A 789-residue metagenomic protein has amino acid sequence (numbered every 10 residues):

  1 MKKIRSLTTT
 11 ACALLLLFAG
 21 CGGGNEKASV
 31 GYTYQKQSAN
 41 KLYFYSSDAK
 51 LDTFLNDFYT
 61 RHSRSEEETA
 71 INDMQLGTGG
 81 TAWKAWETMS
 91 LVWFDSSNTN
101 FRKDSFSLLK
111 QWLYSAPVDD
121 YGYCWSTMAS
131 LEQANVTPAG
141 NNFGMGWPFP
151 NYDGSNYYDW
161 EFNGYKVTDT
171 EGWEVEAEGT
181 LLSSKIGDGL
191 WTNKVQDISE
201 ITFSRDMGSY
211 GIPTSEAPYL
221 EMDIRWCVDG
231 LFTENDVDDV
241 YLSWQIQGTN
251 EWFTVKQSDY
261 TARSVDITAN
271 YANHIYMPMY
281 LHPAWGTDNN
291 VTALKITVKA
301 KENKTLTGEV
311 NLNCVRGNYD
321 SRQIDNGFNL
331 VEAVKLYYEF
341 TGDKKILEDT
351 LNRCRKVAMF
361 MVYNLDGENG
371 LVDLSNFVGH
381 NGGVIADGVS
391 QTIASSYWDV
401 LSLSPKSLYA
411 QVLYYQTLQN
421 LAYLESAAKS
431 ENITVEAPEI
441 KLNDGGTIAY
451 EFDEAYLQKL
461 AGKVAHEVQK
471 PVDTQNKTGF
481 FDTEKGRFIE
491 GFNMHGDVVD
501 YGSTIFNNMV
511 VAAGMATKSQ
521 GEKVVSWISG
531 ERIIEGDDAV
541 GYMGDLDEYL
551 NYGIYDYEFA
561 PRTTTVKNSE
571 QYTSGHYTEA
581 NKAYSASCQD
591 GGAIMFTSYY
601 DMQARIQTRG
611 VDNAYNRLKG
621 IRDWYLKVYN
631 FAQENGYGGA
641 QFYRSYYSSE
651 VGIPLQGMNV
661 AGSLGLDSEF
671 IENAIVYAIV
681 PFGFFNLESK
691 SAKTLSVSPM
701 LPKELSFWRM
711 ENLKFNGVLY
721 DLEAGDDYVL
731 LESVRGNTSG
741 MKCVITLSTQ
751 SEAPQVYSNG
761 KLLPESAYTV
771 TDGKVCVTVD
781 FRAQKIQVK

Functional and structural regions predicted by a protein language model:
F18-G20: C-terminal motif of bacterial Sec signal peptides marking the signal peptidase cleavage site
G31-G154, P218-L220, L242, N313-E348 (+3 more regions): Substrate-binding groove/exosite segments of carbohydrate-active enzymes
Q37-K41, Y45-K50, F54, S107 (+4 more regions): Active-site acid/base region of carbohydrate-active enzymes
G80-Y114, P405-L424, T447-Q469, F480-S689: Active-site core of glycosidic bond-cleaving carbohydrate-active enzymes
F143, F149-E178: Extracellular carbohydrate-recognition regions
P148-S155, G189-W285, N290, N303-N311: Extracellular ligand-binding interfaces
K295-K304: Short beta-strand-plus-loop segments that form exposed binding edges in beta-rich domains
S587, Y600-K789: Non-catalytic C-terminal accessory modules of carbohydrate-active enzymes
